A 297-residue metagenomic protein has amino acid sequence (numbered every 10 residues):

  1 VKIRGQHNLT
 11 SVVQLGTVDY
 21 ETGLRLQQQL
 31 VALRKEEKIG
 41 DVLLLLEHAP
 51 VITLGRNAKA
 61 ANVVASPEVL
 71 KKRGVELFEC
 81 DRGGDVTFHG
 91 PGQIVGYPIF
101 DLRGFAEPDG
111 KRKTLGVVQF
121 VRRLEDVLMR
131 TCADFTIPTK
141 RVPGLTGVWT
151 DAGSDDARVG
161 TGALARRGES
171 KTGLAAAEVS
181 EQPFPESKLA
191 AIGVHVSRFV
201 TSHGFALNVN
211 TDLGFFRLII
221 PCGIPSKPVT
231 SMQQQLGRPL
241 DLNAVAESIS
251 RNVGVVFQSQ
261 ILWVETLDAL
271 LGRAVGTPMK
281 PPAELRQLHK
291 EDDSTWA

Functional and structural regions predicted by a protein language model:
V1-F184, L240, L270-A297: N-terminal lobe of the biotin/lipoate ligase/transferase fold
D101-R103, H195, N208-N210, Q235: Solvent-exposed residues in well-ordered beta-strands and their adjoining turns, especially edge/terminal strands
L124-V127, K188, P228, V245: Internal, well-ordered alpha-helical segments in soluble enzyme and binding-protein domains
E186-I192: Histidine/acidic-rich helix-loop-helix segments that form or flank divalent-metal centers in metalloenzyme catalytic
S197-L213: Conserved phosphate/anionic-ligand binding catalytic regions in large, soluble enzymes, centered on
N208, G214-A297: C-terminal accessory segment of soluble enzyme catalytic cores
